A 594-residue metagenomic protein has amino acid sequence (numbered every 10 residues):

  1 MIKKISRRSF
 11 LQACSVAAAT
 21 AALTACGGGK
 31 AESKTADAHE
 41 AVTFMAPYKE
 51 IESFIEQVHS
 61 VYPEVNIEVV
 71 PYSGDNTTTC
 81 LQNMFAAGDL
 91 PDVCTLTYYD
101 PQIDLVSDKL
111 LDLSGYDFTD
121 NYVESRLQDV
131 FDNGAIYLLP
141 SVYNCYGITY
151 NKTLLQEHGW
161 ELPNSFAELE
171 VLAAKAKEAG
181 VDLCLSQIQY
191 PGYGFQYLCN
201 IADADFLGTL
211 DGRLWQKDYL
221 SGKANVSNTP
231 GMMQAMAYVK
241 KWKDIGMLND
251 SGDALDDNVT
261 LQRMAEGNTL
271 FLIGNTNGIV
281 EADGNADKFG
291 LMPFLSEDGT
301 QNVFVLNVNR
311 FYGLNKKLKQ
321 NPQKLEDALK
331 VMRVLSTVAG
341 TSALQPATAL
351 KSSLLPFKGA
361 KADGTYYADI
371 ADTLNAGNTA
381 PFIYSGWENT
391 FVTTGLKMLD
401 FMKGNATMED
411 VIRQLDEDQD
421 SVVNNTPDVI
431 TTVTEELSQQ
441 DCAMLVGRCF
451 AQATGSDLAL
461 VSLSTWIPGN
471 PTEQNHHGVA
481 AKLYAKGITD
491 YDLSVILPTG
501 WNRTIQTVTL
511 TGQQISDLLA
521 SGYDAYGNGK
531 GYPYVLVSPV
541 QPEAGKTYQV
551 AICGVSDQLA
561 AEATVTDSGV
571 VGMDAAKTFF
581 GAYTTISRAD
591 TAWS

Functional and structural regions predicted by a protein language model:
I2-S6, L11-Q102, F118, L162 (+3 more regions): Conserved N-terminal structural module of periplasmic/extracytoplasmic solute-binding proteins
E50-I51, L306, T348-L354, Y367-Q419: C-terminal capping/gating helix-and-loop segments adjacent to ligand/active sites or protein-protein/ligand interfaces
S60-V61, E68, D283-A347: Extracytoplasmic/periplasmic substrate-recognition and gating elements
M84, D92, T119-L154, L183 (+3 more regions): A structural signal for short loop-to-beta-strand junctions that line the ligand-binding cleft of periplasmic/secreted
T97-Y146, E161, Y197-C199, G208 (+1 more regions): Hinge/lid segment of periplasmic solute-binding proteins
Y137, Y146, E170-K223: Extracytoplasmic/periplasmic solute-binding protein
L220-D253: Glycine-centered hinge/linker elements that transmit conformational signals in sensory and ligand-binding systems
E417, V423-S594: Catalytic centers of hydrolytic enzymes
